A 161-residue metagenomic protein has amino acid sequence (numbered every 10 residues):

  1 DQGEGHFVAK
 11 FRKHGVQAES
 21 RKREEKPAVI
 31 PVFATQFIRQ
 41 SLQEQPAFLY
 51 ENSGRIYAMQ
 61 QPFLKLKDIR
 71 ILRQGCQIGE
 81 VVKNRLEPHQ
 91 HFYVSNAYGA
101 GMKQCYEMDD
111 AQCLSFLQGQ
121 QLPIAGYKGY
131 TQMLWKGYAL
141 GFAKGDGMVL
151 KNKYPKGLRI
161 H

Functional and structural regions predicted by a protein language model:
D1-G5: Class I S-adenosyl-L-methionine
H6-H14: Conserved beta strand-loop-helix elements of the APE1-like EEP
H14-H161: Polybasic, low-complexity RNA-engagement segments
